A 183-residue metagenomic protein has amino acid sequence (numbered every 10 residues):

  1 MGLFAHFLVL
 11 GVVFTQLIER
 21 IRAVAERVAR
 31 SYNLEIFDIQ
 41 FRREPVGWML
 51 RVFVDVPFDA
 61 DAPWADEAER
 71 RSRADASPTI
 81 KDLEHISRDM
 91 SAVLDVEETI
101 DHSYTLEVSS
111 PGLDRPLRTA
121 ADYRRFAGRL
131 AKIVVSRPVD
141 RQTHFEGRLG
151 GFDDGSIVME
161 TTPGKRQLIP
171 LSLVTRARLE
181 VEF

Functional and structural regions predicted by a protein language model:
M1-F183: Short Lys/Arg-rich amphipathic alpha-helical segments
